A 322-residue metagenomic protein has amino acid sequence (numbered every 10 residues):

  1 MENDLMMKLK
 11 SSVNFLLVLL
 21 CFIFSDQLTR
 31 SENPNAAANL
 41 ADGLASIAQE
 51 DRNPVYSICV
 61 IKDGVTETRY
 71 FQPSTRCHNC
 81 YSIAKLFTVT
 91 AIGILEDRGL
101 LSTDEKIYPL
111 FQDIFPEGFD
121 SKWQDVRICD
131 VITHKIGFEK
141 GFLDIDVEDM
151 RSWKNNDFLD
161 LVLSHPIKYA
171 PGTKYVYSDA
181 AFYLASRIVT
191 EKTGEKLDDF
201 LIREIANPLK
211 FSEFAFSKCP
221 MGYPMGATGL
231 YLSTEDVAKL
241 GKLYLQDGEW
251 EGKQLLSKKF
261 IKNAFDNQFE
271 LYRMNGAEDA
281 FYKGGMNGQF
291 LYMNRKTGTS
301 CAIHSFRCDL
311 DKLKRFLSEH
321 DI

Functional and structural regions predicted by a protein language model:
K10-V18: Sec-dependent signal peptide recognition, specifically the positively charged N-region followed immediately by
F22-P34: Bacterial Sec-dependent signal peptides at the C-terminal "C-region" and cleavage site
G43-S74, L291-N294, G298-A302: A short, well-structured edge-of-sheet supersecondary motif
G64, N79-D104, A185-V189, L240 (+1 more regions): Active-site SXXK
Y70-F71, D144-T228: Catalytic-site signature segments of enzymes, centered on catalytic residues
R98-F138, S164, K192-T228, L232: Active-site helix/loop module of the DD-peptidase/beta-lactamase fold, centered on the serine-lysine SxxK catalytic
H134, A181-I188, G226-E249, Q289-F306: Active-site-proximal alpha-helical segments within enzyme catalytic domains
K258-D311: Active-site Gly/Thr loop motif
